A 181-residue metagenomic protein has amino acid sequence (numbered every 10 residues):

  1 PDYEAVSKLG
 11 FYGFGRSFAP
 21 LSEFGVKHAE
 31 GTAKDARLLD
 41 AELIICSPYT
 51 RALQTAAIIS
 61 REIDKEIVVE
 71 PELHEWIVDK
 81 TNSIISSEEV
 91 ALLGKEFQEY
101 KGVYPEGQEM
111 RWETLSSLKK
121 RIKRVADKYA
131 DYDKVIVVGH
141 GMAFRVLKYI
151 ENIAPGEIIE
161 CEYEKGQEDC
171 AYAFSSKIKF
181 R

Functional and structural regions predicted by a protein language model:
P1, T50-R51, H74-E75, G141-F144 (+1 more regions): Short, solvent-exposed loop/turn segments at secondary-structure junctions
P1-I67: Active-site-proximal alpha-helix that buttresses catalytic centers in soluble enzyme cores
P1-P20, R61-K120: Phosphate-handling substructures
D35, V68, E75-V90, D131 (+1 more regions): Acidic, low-complexity terminal tails and accessory targeting/binding regions of phosphate-metabolizing enzymes
R37-D40, Y129-D133: Glycine-rich phosphate-binding loop signature in dinucleotide/nucleotide-binding domains
L39-E72, L92-V103, K165-R181: Conserved histidine-centered catalytic loops in small-molecule metabolism enzymes
L118-A130: A short, acidic, amphipathic alpha-helical segment used as a generic capping/interface helix at domain edges
D131-G141: Generic beta-sheet signal
